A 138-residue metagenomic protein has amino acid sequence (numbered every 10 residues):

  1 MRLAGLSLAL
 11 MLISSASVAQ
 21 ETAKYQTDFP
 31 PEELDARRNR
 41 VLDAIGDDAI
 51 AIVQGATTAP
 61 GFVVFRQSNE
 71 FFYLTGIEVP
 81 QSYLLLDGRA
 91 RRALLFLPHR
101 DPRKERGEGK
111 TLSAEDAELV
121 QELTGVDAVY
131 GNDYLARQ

Functional and structural regions predicted by a protein language model:
R2-I13, S17-Q138: A composition/biophysics-driven feature that prefers long, compositionally simple stretches
